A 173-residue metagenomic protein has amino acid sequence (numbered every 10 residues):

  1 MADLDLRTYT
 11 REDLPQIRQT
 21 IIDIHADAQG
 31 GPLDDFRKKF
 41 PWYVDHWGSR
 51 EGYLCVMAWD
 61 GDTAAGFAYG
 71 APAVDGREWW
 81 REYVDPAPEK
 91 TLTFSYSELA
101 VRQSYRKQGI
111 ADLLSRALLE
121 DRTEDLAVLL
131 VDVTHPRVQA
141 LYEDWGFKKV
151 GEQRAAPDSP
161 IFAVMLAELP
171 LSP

Functional and structural regions predicted by a protein language model:
M1-Q19, D23: Conserved N-terminal entry element of GNAT/NAT acetyltransferase domains
I22-F36: Helix-loop element at the rim of GNAT/NAT acetyltransferase active sites that forms part of the acceptor-substrate
P32-G61, Y69, D75: Active-site rim helix/loop that mediates acceptor-substrate recognition in acyltransferases
T63-G66, R137: Glycine-rich acetyl-CoA-binding "A-motif" of GNAT/NAT acetyltransferases
A68-A100, R106, P157: Conserved acyl-donor/pantetheine-binding loop and adjacent beta-alpha core of acyl/acetyltransferases and related
E98-Q103, K107-E120, A140-D144: Conserved acetyl-CoA-binding loop-helix of GNAT-fold acetyltransferases
S115, E120-V133: Conserved GNAT acetyl-CoA-binding A-motif
D125, D132-P136, E152-P173: C-terminal "cap" of GNAT-fold acetyltransferases
